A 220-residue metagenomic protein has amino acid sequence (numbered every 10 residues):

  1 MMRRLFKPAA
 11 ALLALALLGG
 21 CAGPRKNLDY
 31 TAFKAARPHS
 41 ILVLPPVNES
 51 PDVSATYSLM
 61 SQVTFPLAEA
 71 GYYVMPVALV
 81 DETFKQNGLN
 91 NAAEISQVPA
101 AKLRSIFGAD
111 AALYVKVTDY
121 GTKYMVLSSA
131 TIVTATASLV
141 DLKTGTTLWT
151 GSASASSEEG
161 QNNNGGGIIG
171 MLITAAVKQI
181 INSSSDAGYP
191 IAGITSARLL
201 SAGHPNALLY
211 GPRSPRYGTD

Functional and structural regions predicted by a protein language model:
M1-A22: Sec-dependent bacterial lipoprotein signal peptides
R3, N27-Y30, V98-A101: A generic local structural motif
K7, L44-P45, M75: Hydrophobic alpha-helix-in-membranes signature
L15, A35, I106-A109: Alpha-helix termination/capping residues and helix-transition junctions
C21-H39, L142-D220: C-terminal/domain-edge helix-coil "capping" segments
P38-E49: Short beta-strand segments enriched in small/hydrophobic residues
S50-Y114, T146, T150-S152, Q179-S184: N-terminal segment of the mature soluble domain
A92-L148, E158-N163, G167-G170, Y210-D220: Surface-exposed short loop/turn segments
